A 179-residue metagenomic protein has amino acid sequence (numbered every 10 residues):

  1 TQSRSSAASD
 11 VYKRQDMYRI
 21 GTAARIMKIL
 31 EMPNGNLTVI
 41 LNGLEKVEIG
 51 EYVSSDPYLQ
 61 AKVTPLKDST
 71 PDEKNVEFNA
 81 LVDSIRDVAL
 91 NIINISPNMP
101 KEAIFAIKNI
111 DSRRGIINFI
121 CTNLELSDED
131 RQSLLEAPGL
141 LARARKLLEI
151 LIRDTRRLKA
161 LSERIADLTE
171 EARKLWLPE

Functional and structural regions predicted by a protein language model:
S3: Cationic, low-complexity basic patches in intrinsically disordered or flexible, solvent-exposed regions
S6-E179: N-terminal low-complexity, acidic/polar interaction/targeting segments
